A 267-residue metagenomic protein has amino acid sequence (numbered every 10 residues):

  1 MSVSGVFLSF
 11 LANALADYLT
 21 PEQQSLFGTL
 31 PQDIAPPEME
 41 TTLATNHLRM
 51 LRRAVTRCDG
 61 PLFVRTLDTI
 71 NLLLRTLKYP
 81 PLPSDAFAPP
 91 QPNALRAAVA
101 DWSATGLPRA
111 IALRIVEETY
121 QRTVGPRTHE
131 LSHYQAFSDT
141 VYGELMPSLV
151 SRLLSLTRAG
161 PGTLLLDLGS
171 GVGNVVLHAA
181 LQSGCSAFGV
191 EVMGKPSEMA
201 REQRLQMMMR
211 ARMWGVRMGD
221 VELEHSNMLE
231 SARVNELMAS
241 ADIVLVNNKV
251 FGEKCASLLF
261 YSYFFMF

Functional and structural regions predicted by a protein language model:
M1-T128: Intrinsically disordered, low-complexity glycine/charged-rich regulatory or linker segments that flank or connect
G143-G162: Conserved alpha-helix/loop element of class I SAM-dependent methyltransferases that forms part of the SAM/SAH-binding
P161-G171: Conserved class I S-adenosyl-L-methionine
G173-L177: Glycine-rich SAM-binding Motif I of class I
S186-E191: Conserved SAM-binding motif I beta-strand of class I
E198-M238: S-adenosyl-L-methionine
A239-K254: A short SAM/SAH-binding and catalytic strip from SAM-dependent methyltransferases
G252-F267: C-terminal substrate-binding/active-site "lid" region of AdoMet-derived donor-dependent transferases
